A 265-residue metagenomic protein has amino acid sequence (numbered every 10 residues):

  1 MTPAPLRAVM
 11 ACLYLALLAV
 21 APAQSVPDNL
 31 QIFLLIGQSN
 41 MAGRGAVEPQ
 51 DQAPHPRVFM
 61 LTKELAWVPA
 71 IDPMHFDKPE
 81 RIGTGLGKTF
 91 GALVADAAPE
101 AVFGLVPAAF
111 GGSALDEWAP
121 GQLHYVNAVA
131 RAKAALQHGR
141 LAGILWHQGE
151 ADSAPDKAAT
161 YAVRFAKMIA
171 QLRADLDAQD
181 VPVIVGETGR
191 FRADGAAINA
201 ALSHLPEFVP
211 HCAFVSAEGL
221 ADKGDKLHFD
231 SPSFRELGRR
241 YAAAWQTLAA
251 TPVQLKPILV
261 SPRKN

Functional and structural regions predicted by a protein language model:
M1-M10: Bacterial N-terminal signal peptides that target proteins for export
V9-A19: Bacterial N-terminal signal peptides
Q24-N265: Cell-envelope and extracellular/periplasmic
